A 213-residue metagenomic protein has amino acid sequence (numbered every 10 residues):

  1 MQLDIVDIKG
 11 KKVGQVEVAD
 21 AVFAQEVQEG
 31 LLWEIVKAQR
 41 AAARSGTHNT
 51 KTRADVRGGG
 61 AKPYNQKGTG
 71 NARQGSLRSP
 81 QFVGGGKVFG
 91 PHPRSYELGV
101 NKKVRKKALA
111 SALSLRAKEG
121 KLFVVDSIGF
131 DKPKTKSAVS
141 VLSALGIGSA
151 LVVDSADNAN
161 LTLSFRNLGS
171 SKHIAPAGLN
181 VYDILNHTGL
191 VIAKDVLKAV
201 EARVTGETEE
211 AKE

Functional and structural regions predicted by a protein language model:
M1-S45, G90-E213: Extended polybasic, low-complexity segments that bind anionic RNA or targeting/receptor surfaces
G46-T50: A short, aromatic/hydrophobic, helix- or strand-capping loop or linear motif that either lines the entrance/gate
K51-F89: Glycine/serine-rich anion-binding loops at beta->alpha junctions that coordinate negatively charged ligand groups
